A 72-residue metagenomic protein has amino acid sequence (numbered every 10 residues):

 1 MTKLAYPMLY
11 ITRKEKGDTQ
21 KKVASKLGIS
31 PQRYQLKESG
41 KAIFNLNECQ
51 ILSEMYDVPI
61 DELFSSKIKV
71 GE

Functional and structural regions predicted by a protein language model:
M1-E15: A short, Lys/Arg-rich alpha-helix, primarily the initiator
T12-K16, E54, D61-E72: Short, charged recognition helix plus adjacent turn of helix-turn-helix-like nucleic-acid-binding domains
G17-L36: Short alpha-helical DNA-recognition segment
S30, K41, K67-G71: The DNA-recognition helices of helix-turn-helix-type DNA-binding domains
E38, E48, Y56: DNA major-groove recognition helix of helix-turn-helix
K41-I51: Short, basic-rich loop-to-helix N-cap that marks the start of a DNA-contacting helix
